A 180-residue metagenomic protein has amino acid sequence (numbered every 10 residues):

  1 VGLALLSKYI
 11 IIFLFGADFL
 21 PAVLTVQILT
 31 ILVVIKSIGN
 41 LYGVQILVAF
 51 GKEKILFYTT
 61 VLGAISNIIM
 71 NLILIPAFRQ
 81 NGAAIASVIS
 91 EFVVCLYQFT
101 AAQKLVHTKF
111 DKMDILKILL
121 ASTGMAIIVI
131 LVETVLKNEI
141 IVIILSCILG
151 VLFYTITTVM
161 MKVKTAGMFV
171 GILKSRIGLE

Functional and structural regions predicted by a protein language model:
V1-A17: Short membrane-interface helical motifs at transmembrane helix boundaries in multi-pass membrane transporters
L5, L24-G51, I55-I75, Q80-K104 (+2 more regions): Short runs within selected transmembrane alpha-helices of multi-pass transporters and secretion channels
I12-F13, A49, P76, Q103-K104 (+3 more regions): Transmembrane helix-loop junction
A17-D18, H107, L136: Helix-boundary and loop/linker segments of multi-pass membrane transporters
P21-T25, F110, D114-I118, S122 (+1 more regions): Residue-level signature of transmembrane alpha-helical entry/exit and packing/kink sites in multi-pass membrane
I68-L72, T123-N138: Hydrophobic alpha-helical transmembrane segments in multi-pass integral membrane proteins
L105-L119, G167-S175: Interhelical loop/hinge segments that connect adjacent transmembrane helices in multipass membrane
I130-E180: Membrane-proximal transmembrane or re-entrant/amphipathic helices at the cytosolic face
